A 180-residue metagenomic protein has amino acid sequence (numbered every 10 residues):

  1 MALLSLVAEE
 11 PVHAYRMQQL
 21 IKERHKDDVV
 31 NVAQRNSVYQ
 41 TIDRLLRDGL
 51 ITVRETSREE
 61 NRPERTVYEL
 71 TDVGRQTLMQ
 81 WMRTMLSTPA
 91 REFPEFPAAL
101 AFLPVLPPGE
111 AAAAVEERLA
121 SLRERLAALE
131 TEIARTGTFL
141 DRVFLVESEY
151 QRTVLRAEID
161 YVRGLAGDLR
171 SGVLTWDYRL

Functional and structural regions predicted by a protein language model:
M1-R91: Basic helix-turn-helix/winged-helix DNA-binding cores and closely related short helical interaction motifs
T41, V115-R118, Q151, E158: Amphipathic alpha-helix face/heptad-repeat signature
M79-E124: Amphipathic alpha-helical dimerization/coiled-coil segments that flank or bridge DNA-binding/regulatory modules
P108, V115, L122, D141-F144 (+2 more regions): Amphipathic alpha-helical coiled-coil segments and their boundaries
V115, L122-I133, L155, V162: Non-transmembrane amphipathic alpha-helical segments
E130-Y150: Acidic interhelical loop/turn segments
S148-L180: Long, low-complexity, charge-rich intrinsically disordered regions
